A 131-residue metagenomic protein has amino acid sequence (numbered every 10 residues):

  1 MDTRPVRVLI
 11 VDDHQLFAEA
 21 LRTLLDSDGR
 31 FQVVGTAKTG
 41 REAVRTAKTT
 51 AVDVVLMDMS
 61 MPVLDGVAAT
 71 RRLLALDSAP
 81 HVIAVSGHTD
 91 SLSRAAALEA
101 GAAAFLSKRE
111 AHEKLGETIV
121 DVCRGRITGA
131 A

Functional and structural regions predicted by a protein language model:
T36-V54: Acidic, metal-coordinating helix/loop segments flanking the phosphotransfer/catalytic sites of two-component signaling
T39-E42, L64-A68: Acidic catalytic/metal-coordinating carboxylates
R45, V67-S78: Short amphipathic alpha-helix used as the core "switch/output" element in two-component signaling
M61: Receiver (REC) domain active-site loop signature in two-component systems and cognate sites in sensor histidine kinases
H88-T89: Short, conserved "switch-loop" micro-motifs in signal-transduction and mechanochemical regulators
L92, E110-C123, I127, A131: C-terminal output helix
